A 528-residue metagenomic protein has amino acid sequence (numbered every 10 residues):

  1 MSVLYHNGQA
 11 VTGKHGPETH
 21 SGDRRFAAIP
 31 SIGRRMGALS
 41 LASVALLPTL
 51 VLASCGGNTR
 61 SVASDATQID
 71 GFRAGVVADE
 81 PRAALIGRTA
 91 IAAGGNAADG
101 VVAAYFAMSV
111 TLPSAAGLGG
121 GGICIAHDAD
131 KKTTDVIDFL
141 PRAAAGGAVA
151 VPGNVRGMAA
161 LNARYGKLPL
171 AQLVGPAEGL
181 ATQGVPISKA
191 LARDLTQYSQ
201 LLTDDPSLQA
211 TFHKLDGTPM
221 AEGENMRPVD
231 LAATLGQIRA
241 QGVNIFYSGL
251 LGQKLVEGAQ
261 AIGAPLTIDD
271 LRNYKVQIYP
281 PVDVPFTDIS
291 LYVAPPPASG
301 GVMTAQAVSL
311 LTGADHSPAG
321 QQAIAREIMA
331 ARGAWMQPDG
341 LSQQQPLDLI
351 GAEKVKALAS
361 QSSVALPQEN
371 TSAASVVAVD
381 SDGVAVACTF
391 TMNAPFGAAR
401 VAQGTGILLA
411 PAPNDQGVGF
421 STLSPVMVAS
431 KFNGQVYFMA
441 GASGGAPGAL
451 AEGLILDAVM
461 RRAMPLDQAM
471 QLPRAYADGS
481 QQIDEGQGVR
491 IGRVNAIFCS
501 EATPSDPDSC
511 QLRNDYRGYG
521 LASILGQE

Functional and structural regions predicted by a protein language model:
H6-N7, T12-V44: Bacterial N-terminal signal peptides that target proteins for export
L52-S54: C-terminal motif of bacterial Sec signal peptides marking the signal peptidase cleavage site
G57-L85, T89, G95-I289, P295: Noncatalytic scaffold domains of N-terminal-nucleophile
A98, V110-A116, I125-H127, L266 (+4 more regions): Active-site rim segments in enzyme catalytic domains, especially the processed small/beta chain of N-terminal
T133-R164, D194-S199, P295-D315, G419-Q471: N-terminal accessory/precursor segments of enzymes
T203, Y274-K275, P367-T371, V418-G419: Short loop/turn motifs at secondary-structure junctions and domain boundaries
G313-T391, L521, Q527-E528: Internal maturation/activation junctions in enzymes
V459-R490: Compact, glycine/acidic-enriched structural inserts
